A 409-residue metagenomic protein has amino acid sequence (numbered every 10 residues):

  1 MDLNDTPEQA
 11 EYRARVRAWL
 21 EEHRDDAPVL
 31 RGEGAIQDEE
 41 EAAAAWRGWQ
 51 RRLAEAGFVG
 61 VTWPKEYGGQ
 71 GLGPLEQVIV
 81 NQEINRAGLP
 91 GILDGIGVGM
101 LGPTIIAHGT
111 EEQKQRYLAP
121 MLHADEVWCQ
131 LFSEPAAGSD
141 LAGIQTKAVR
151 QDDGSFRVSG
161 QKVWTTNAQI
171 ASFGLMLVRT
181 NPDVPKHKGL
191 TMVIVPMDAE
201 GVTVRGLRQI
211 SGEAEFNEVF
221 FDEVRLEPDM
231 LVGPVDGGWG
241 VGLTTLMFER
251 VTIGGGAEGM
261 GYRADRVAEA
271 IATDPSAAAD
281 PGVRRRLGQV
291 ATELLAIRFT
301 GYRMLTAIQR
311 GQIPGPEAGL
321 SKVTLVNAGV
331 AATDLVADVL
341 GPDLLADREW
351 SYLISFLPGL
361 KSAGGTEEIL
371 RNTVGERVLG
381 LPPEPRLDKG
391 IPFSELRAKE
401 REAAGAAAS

Functional and structural regions predicted by a protein language model:
M1-L93, R116-H123, I253-G254, E269 (+5 more regions): Amphipathic, small/basic residue-rich leader segments at the start of a protein or domain
D5, V202-F299, L360, E395-S409: Glycine-rich beta->alpha junctions and the first turn(s) of the following alpha-helix
P28-E40, S276-A277, P281-R284, L295-S351: C-terminal helix-coil-helix/basic helical segment that borders enzyme active sites and/or dimer interfaces and provides
R47-V127, T166-F173, L294, I308-P316 (+3 more regions): Internal helix-loop-helix
L75, I79-V80, M100, W239-G254 (+1 more regions): Glycine-rich phosphate/cofactor-binding loops in nucleotide/flavin-utilizing enzymes
A137, V163-Q169, I210-S211, G359-G364: Glycine-rich phosphate/pyrophosphate-binding beta-alpha loops
T146-V149: A structural signal for short hydrophobic beta-strand segments in well-ordered beta-sheet cores
S155, S159-R205: A short core secondary-structure module
